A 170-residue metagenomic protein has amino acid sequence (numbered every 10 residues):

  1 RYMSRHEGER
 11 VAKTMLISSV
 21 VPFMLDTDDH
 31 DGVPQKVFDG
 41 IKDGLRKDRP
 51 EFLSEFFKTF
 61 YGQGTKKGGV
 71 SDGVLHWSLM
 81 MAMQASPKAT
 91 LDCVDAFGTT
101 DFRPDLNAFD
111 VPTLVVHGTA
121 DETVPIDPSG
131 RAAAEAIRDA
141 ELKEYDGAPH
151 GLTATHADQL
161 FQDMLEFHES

Functional and structural regions predicted by a protein language model:
R1-K47: Flexible "cap/lid" loop of the alpha/beta hydrolase fold
M15, L114-V116, K143: Conserved hydrophobic packing residues within short motifs/helices of P-loop NTPase cores of ABC-family ATPases
L25, D29-V33, G44-N107: Conserved alpha/beta-hydrolase catalytic His-Asp/Glu region
A85, V124, T155-H156: Residue-level signal for the nucleotide or nucleotide-sugar donor/cofactor binding architecture
D95, F102, V111, I126-A134: Short alpha-helix in the alpha/beta-hydrolase fold that links the catalytic acid
F109, V115-H117, D121: Short beta-strand/loop motif that positions the catalytic acidic residue of the alpha/beta-hydrolase fold
T119-V124, H150-G151: Acidic catalytic loop of the alpha/beta-hydrolase fold
I137-S170: Catalytic active-site module of serine/aspartate enzymes centered on a nucleophile-bearing elbow/loop
